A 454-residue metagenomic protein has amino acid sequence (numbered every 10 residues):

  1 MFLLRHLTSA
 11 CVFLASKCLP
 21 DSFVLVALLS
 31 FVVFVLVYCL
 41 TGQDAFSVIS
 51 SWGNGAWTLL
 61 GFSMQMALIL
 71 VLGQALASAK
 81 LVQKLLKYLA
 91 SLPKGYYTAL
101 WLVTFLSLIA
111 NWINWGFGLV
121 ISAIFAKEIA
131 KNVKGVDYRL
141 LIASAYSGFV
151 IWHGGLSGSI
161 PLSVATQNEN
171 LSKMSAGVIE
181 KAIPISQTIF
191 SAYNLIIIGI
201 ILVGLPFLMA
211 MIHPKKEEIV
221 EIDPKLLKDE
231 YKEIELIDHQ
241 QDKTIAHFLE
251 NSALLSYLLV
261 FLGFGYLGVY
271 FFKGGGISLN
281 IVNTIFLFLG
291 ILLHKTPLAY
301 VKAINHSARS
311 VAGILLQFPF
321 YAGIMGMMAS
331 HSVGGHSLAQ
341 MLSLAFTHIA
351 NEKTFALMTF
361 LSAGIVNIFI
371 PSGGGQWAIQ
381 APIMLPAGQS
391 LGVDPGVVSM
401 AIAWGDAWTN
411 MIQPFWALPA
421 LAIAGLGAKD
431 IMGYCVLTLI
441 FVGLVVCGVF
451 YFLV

Functional and structural regions predicted by a protein language model:
M1-S122, A126-I151, I212, E218-L227 (+1 more regions): N-terminal alpha-helical transmembrane segments of multi-pass membrane transport and channel/translocase proteins
F2-F13, N170-A303: Long, contiguous bundles of hydrophobic transmembrane helices that form the permeation core of multi-pass
C18, S22-F31, W52-L81, G275-H336: Core transmembrane alpha-helical segments of multi-pass membrane transporters/permeases
D21, W57-S63, A90-W101, V133-L141 (+4 more regions): Membrane-interfacial loop-to-helix junctions in multi-pass transporters
L25-C39, M66-Q74, S107-L108, S147-G155 (+6 more regions): Hydrophobic core segments of alpha-helical transmembrane domains in multi-pass membrane transport and ion-translocation
L92-F125, F318-H331, S343-P386, S390-L391: Hydrophobic alpha-helical transmembrane segments of multi-pass integral membrane proteins, predominantly secondary
Y96-N111, G135-S159, S163, I179-S186 (+2 more regions): Alpha-helical transmembrane segments of multi-pass membrane proteins
F125-V220, W416-V449: Membrane-core helix-loop-helix motifs of multi-pass transport proteins
